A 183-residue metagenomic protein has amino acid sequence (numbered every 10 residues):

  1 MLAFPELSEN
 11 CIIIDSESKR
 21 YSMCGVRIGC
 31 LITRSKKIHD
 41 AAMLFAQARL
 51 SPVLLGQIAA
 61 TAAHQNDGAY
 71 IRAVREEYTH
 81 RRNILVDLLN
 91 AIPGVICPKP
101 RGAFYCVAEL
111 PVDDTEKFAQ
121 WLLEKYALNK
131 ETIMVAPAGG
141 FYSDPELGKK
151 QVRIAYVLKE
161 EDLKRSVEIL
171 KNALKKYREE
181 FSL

Functional and structural regions predicted by a protein language model:
M1-L183: PLP-dependent class I/II
